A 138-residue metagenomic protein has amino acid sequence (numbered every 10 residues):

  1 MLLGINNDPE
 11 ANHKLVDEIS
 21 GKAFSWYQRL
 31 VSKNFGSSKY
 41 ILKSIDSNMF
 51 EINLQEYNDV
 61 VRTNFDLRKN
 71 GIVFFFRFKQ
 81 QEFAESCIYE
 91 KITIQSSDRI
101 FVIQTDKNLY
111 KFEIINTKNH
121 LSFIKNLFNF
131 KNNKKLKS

Functional and structural regions predicted by a protein language model:
M1-I45, K91-S138: Acidic, Ser/Thr- and proline-rich intrinsically disordered linker/docking segments of eukaryotic scaffolds
E10, E18, E51, E56 (+2 more regions): Glutamate identity and glutamate-enriched acidic tracts
S38-S47, N70-R77: Generic short beta-strand segments
Y40-V60: A low-complexity, Ser/Thr/Gly/Pro-enriched, surface-exposed linker/loop concept that marks segments flanking
E56-N64, R68-Q95: Phosphoinositide-binding peripheral membrane targeting modules
